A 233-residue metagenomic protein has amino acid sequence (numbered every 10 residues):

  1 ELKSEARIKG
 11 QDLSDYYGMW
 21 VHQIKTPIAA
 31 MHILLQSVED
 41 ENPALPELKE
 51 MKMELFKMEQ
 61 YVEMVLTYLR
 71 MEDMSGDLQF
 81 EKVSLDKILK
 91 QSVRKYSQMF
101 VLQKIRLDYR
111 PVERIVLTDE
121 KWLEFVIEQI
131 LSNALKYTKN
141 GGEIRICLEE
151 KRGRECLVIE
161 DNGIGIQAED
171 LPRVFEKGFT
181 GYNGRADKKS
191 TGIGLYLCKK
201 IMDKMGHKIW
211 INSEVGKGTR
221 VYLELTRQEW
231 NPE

Functional and structural regions predicted by a protein language model:
M99-Y109: Short conserved segments within the C-terminal catalytic ATPase subdomain
A134-L135: Short helix-loop "hinge" at the ATP-lid/N-box region of the Bergerat-fold HATPase_c
G141-G153: Short beta-strand/loop element within the Bergerat-fold HATPase_c
D161: Acidic ATP/Mg2+-coordinating residue in the GHKL
I166-F179: Short conserved segment of the HATPase_c
G194, C198: Short alpha-helical Gxxx[C/S/T] motif in the catalytic ATP-binding
